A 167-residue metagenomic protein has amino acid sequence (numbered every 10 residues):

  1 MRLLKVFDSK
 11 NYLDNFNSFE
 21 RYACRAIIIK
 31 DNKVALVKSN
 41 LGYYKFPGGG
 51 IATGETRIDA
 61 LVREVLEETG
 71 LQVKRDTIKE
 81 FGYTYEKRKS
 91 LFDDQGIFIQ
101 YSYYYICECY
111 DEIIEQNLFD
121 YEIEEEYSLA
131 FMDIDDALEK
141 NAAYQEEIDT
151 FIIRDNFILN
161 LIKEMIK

Functional and structural regions predicted by a protein language model:
M1-R25, D31: Acidic, metal-coordinating catalytic segment for phosphate/diphosphate chemistry, firing primarily on the Nudix
Y22-C24, Y101-Y103, Y127: Change "...and in nucleic-acid phosphodiester-cleaving endonucleases..." to "...and in nucleic-acid processing enzymes
I28, I106-E108, F131-D133: Short, well-ordered beta-strand micro-motif
I29-E68, Q72: Conserved Nudix-box catalytic region and its N-terminal flanking loop in Nudix hydrolases and closely related
Y43-Y44, I114-K167: Nudix hydrolase/Nudix homology domain
I51, T84, C109, I134-A137: Hydrophobic pocket-lining residues within nucleotide cofactor-binding pockets
Q72-Y83: A short coil-to-beta-strand element that immediately follows conserved catalytic motifs
E86-Q116: Active-site-adjacent beta-strand/loop module that shapes the phosphate/pyrophosphate-binding cleft
